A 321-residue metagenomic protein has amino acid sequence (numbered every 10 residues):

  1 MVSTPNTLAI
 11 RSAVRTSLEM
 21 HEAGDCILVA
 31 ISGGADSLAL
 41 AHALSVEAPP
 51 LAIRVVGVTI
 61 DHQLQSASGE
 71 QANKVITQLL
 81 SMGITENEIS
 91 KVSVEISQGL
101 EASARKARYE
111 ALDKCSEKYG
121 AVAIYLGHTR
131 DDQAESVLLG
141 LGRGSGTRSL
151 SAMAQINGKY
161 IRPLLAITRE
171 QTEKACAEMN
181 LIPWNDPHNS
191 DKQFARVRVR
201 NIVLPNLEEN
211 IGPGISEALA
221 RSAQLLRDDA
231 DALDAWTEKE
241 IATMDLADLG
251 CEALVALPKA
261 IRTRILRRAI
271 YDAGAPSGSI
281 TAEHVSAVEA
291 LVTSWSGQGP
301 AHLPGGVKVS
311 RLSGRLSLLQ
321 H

Functional and structural regions predicted by a protein language model:
M1-I202: Core alpha/beta nucleotide-donor-binding catalytic domains of modification enzymes
V2-D36, V56, I60-H62, K91-I96 (+4 more regions): AMP-forming adenylation/ATP pyrophosphatase catalytic core
G69, Q98, Q193, P213-S216 (+1 more regions): Non-catalytic, surface-exposed connector residues within folded enzymatic/regulatory domains
T129, M179-Q224, D228, P304 (+2 more regions): Mid-to-C-terminal catalytic subdomains of enzymes that bind/position adenosyl phosphate moieties or nucleic-acid
L139-G140, P205, R267-R268: Generic alpha-helical structural context detector
R143, L165, E208-E209, V255 (+1 more regions): Alpha-solenoid HEAT/Armadillo repeat architecture
R143, T147, E209-S216, D231 (+2 more regions): Alpha-helix boundary/capping and short turn/kink residues
